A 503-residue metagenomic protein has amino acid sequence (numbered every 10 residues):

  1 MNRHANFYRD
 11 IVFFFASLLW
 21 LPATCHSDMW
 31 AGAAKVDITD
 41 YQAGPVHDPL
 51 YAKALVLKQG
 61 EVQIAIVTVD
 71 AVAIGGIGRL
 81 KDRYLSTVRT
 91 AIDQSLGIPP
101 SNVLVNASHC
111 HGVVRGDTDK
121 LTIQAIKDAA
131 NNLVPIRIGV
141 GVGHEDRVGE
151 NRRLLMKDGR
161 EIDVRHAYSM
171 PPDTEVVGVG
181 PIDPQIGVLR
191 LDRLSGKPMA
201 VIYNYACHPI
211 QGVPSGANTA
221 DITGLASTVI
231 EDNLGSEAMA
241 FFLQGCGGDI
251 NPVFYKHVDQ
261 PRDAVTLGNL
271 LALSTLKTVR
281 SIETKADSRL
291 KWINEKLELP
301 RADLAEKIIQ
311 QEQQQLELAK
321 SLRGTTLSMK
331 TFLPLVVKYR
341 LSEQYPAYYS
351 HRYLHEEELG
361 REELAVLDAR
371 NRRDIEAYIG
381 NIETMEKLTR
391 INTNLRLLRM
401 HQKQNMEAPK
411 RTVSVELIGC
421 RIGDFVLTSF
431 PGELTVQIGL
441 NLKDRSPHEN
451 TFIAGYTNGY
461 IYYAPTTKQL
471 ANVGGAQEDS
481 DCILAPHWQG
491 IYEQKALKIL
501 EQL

Functional and structural regions predicted by a protein language model:
M1-R3, L21-D28: Basic/polar N-terminal segments that are highly enriched at the extreme N-terminus, encompassing both cleavable
N2-V12: Bacterial N-terminal signal peptides that target proteins for export
D10-P22: Bacterial N-terminal signal peptides
S27-M239, L243-N269, V279, K285-L503: Conserved beta-alpha junction segments in alpha/beta enzyme cores
